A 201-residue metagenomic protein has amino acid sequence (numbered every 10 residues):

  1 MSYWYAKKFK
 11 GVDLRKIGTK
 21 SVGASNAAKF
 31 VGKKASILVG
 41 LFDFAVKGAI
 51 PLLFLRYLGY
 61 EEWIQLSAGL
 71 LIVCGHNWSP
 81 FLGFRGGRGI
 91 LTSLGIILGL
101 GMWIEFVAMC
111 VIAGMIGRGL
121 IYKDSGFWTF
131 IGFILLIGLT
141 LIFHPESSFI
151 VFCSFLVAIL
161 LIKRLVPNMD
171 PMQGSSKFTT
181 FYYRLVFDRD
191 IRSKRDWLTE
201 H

Functional and structural regions predicted by a protein language model:
W4-K34, D170-H201: Cytosolic, membrane-interface loops and tails of multi-pass inner-membrane proteins
D13-G23, P80-L94, L98, D124-I131: Short, non-helical or kinked segments that cap or interrupt transmembrane helices
A28-V31, L55, I90-Y122, I134-F143: Interfacial segments of multi-pass membrane proteins
K29-L55: Multi-pass membrane catalytic core of lipid/isoprenoid biosynthesis enzymes
A49-S67, L98-F106, T140-F152: Helix-coil boundary and interhelical linker segments in multi-pass alpha-helical membrane proteins
L71-N77, G114-I121, I137-T140, F155-V166: Alpha-helical transmembrane segments and their membrane-interface exit regions
F84-G89, C110-A113, F149-S154, M169-T180: A cytosolic-side transmembrane-helix exit/cap motif
E105-C110, S125-G132, F143-A158: Loop-to-transmembrane alpha-helix initiation sites
